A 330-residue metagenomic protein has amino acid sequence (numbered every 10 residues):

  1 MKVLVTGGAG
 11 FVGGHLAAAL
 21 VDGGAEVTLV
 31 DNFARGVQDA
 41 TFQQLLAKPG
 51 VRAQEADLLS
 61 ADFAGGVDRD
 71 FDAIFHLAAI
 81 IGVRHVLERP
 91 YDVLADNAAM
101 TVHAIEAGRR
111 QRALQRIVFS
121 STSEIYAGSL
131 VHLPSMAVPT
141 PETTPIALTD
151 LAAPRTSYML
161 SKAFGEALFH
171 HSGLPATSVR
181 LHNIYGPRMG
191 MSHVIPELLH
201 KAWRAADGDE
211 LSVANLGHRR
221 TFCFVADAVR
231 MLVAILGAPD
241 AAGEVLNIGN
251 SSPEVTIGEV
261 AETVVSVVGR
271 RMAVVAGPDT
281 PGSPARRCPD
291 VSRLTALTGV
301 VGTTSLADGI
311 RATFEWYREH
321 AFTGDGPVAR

Functional and structural regions predicted by a protein language model:
M1-I184, A312: N-terminal Rossmann-like NAD(P)+-binding domain of SDR-like oxidoreductases, especially those catalyzing
T6, L87, L94-A98, Y158 (+6 more regions): Short, solvent-exposed loop/helix junctions and linker helices that flank or host conserved functional motifs
G14-L16, D22, D57, R204-R330: C-terminal substrate-binding subdomain of Rossmann-fold SDR/epimerase-dehydratase oxidoreductases
L87, F119-S120, S178, S192 (+3 more regions): Non-catalytic, surface-exposed connector residues within folded enzymatic/regulatory domains
S123-Y126, I184-G186, A228, S251-P253: Conserved sequence/active-site signature of Rossmann-fold short-chain dehydrogenase/reductase
L130-T143, A163, A167-L236, A261-V267: NAD(P)-dependent short-chain dehydrogenase/reductase
